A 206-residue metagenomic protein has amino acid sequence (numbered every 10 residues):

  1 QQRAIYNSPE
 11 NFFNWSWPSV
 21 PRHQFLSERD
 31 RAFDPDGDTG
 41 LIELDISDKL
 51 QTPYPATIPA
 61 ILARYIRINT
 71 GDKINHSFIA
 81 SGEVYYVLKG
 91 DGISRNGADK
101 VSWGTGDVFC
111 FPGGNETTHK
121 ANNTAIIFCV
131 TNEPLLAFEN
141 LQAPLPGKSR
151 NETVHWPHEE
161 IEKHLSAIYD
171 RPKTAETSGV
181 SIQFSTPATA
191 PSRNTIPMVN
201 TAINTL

Functional and structural regions predicted by a protein language model:
Q1-I58, N140-I203: A short, N-terminal "cap"/entry segment at the start of jelly-roll beta-barrel domains of the cupin/DSBH fold
I46-Y65, N69-E83: N-terminal functional module of multi-domain proteins
P59, S77-I79, S102, C110-P112 (+1 more regions): Short solvent-exposed loop/turn micro-motifs enriched in small/polar/acidic residues
A63, S81-G82, E116, T124-I127 (+1 more regions): Extracellular structured ligand-interaction cores
A63-I66, G92-I93, G106, V130 (+1 more regions): A structural feature that tracks compact, well-ordered secondary-structure segments with a strong bias toward
N69-D107: A short beta-strand-loop-beta hairpin characteristic of the jelly-roll/cupin
N96, S102-N123, F128-E133: Conserved metal-binding segment of the jelly-roll/cupin
F109-C110, I126-V130, L135-F138, Q142-T153: Non-catalytic extracellular/periplasmic "stalk" and linker regions immediately N-terminal to catalytic or recognition
